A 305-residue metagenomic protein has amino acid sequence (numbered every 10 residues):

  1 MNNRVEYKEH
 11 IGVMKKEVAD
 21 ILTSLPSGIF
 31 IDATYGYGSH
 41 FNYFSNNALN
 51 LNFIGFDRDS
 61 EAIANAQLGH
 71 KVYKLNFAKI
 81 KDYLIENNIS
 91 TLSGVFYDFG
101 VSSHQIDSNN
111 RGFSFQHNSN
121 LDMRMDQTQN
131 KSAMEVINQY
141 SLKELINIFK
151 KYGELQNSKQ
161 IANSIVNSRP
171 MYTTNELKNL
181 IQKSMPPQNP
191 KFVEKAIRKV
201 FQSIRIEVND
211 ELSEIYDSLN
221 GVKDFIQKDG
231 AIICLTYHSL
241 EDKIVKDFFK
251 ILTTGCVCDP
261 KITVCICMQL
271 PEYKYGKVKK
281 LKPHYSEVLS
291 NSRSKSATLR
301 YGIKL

Functional and structural regions predicted by a protein language model:
M1-L305: S-adenosyl-L-methionine-dependent methyltransferase catalytic core, i.e., the SAM/SAH-binding region
